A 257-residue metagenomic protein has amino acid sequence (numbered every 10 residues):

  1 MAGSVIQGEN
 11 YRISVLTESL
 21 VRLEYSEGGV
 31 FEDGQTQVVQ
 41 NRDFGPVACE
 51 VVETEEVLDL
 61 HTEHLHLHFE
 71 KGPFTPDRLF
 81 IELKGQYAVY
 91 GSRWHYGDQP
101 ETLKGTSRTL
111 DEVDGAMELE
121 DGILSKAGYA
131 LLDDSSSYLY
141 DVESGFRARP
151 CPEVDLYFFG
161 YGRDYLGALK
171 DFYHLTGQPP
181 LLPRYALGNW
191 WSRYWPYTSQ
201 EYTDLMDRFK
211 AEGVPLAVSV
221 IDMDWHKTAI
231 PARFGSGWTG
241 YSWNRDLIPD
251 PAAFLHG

Functional and structural regions predicted by a protein language model:
M1-A2: Short, Gly/Pro- and small/polar-rich lid/capping loops
L16-E55: A low-complexity, Ser/Thr/Gly/Pro-enriched, surface-exposed linker/loop concept that marks segments flanking
V52-R184, R193-Y194, S199-Q200, M206-A211: Catalytic and substrate-binding clefts that recognize carbohydrates or anionic sugar/phosphate headgroups
P180-G257: Aromatic-lined carbohydrate-binding/catalytic grooves of carbohydrate-active enzymes
